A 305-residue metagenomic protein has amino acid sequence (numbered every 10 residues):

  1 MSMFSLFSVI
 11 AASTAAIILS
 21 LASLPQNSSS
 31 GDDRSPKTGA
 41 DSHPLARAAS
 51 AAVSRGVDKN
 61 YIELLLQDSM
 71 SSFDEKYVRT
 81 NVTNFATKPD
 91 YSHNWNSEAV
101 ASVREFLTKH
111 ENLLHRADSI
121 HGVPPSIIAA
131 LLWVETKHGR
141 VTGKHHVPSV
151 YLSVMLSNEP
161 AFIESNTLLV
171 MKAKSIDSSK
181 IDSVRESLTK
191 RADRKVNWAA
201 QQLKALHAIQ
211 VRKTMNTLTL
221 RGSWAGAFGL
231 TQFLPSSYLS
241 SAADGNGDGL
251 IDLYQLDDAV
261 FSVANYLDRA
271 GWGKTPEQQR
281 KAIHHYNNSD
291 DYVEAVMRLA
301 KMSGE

Functional and structural regions predicted by a protein language model:
M1-G226, S236-E305: Cell-wall glycan-active module
